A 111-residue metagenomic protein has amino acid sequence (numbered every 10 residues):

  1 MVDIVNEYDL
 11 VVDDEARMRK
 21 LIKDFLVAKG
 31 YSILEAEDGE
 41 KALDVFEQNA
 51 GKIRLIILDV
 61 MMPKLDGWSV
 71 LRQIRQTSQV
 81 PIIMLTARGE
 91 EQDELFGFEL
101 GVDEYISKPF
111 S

Functional and structural regions predicted by a protein language model:
M1-L10: Non-catalytic signal-transmission and effector/linker regions of two-component phosphorelay proteins
K20-A28: Charged docking surfaces used in two-component/phosphorelay signaling
E35-L55: Acidic, metal-coordinating helix/loop segments flanking the phosphotransfer/catalytic sites of two-component signaling
D38-K41, D66-S69, D93: Acidic catalytic/metal-coordinating carboxylates
D44-E47, W68-Q79: Short amphipathic alpha-helix used as the core "switch/output" element in two-component signaling
D59, T86: Active-site residues of response regulator receiver
M62: Receiver (REC) domain active-site loop signature in two-component systems and cognate sites in sensor histidine kinases
